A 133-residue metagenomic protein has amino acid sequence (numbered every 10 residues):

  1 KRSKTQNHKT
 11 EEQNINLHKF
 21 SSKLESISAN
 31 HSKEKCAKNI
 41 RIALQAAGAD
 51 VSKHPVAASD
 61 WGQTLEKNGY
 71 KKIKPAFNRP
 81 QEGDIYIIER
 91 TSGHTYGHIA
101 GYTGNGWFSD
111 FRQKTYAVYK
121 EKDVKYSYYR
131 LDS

Functional and structural regions predicted by a protein language model:
K1-H31, V124-S133: Intrinsically disordered, low-complexity, Pro/Ser/Thr/Asn/Gly/Ala-rich spacer/linker segments adjacent to signal
N14-E82: Secreted/periplasmic proteins that engage bacterial cell-wall peptidoglycan
I40, V118, D123-V124: Generic preference for flexible, low-structure residues
S52-K120: ...with weaker cross-activation on analogous glycine-rich loops/strands in unrelated enzymes
